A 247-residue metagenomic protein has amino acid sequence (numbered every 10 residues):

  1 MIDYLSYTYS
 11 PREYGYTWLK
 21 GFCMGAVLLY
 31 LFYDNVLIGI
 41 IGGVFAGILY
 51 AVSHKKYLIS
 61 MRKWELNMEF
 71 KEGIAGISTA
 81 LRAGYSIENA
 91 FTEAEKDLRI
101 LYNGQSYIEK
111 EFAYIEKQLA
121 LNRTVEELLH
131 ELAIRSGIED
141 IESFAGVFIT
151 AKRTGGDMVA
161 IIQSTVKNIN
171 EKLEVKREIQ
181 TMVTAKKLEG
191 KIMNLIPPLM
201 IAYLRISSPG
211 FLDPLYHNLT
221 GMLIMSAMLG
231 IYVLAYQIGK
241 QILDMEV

Functional and structural regions predicted by a protein language model:
M1-A75, L173-T181, A185-V247: Hydrophobic alpha-helical signal-anchor/transmembrane segments
F32, L81, L119-A120, K152 (+3 more regions): Hydrophobic residues in alpha-helical segments
G42-I134, E139-A151, D157-V159, Q163: Juxtamembrane/interface alpha-helical elements of multi-pass membrane proteins
G84, N122, G155-G156, G221 (+2 more regions): Glycine-centered flexibility sites
G137-N194: Membrane-associated alpha-helical segments
